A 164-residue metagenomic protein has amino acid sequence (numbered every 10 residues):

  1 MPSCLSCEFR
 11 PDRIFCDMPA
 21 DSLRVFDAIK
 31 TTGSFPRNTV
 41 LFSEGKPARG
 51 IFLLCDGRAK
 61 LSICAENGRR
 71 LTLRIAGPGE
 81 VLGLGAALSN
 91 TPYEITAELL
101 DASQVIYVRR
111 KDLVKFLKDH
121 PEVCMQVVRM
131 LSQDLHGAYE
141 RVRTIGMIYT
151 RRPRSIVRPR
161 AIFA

Functional and structural regions predicted by a protein language model:
M1-F163: Cytosolic regulatory regions built on CNB/CRP/Popeye-like sensor folds
